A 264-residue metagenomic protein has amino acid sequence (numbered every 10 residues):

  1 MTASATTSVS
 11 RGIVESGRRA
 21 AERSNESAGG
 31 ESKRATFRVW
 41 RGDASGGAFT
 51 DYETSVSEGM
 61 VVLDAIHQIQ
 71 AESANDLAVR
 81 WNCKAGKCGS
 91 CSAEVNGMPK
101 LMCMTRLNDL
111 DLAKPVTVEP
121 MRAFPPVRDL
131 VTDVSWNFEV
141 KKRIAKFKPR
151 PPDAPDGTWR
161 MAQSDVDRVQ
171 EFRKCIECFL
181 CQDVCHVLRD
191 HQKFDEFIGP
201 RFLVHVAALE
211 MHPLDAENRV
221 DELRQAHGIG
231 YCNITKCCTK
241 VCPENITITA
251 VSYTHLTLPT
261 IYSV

Functional and structural regions predicted by a protein language model:
A5-E22: Short, Gly/Pro- and small/polar-rich lid/capping loops
K33-T50: Eukaryote-biased recognition of intrinsically disordered, low-complexity regulatory segments
Y52-M60: Short, contiguous acidic and Ser/Thr-rich linear segments
M60-N75, K114-L256: Ferredoxin-type iron-sulfur electron-transfer modules in oxidoreductases and energy-metabolism complexes
R80-A85: Active-site nucleophile and cofactor-binding loops and adjacent substrate-binding regions of central metabolic enzymes
V95-G97: Short strand-turn-strand beta-turns centered on an Asx-Gly dipeptide
H255-V264: Single conserved hydrophobic/aromatic residue that forms the stacking wall/gate of nucleotide- or nucleobase-binding
